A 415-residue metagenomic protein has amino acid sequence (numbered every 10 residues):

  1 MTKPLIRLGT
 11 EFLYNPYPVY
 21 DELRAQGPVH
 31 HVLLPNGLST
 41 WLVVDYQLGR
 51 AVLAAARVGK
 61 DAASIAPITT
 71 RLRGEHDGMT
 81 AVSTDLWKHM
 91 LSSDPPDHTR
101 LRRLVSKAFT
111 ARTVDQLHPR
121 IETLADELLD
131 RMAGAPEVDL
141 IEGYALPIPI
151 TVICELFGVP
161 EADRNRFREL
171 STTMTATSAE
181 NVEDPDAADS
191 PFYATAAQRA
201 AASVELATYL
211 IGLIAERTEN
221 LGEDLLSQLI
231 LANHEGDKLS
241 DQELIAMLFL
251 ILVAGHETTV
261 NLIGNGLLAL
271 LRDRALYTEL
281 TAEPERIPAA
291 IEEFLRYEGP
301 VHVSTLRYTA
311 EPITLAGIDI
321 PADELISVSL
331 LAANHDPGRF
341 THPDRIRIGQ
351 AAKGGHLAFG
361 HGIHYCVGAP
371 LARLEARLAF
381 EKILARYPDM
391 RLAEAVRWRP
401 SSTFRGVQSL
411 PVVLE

Functional and structural regions predicted by a protein language model:
M1-E415: Cytochrome P450
